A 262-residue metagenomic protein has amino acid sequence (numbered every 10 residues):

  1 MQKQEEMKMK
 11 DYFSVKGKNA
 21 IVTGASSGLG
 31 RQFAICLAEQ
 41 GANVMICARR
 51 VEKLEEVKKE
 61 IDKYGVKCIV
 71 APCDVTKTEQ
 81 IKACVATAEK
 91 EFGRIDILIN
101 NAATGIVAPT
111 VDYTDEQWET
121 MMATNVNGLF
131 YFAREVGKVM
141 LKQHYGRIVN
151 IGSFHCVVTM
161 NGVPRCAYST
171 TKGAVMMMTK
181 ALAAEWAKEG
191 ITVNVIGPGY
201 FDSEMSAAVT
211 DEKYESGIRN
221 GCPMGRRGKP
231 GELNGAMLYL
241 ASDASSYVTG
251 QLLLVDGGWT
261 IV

Functional and structural regions predicted by a protein language model:
E6-S14, L238, T249-V262: Short C-terminal tail/terminal secondary-structure segment of NAD(P)H-dependent dehydrogenase/reductase domains
S26-S27: Conserved glycine-rich cofactor-binding loop
P109-T110, T114-M122, P164, S206 (+1 more regions): Substrate-binding pocket helix/loop in short-chain dehydrogenase/reductase
A133, T171, T179: Active-site helix of classical SDR
K138, A184-K188, S246: Alpha-helical segment proximal to the catalytic Tyr-Lys
S153: Residue(s) in the substrate-gating loop at a strand-loop-helix junction that position the organic substrate next
C222-L233, A244: A conserved structural motif in NAD(P)-dependent oxidoreductases
